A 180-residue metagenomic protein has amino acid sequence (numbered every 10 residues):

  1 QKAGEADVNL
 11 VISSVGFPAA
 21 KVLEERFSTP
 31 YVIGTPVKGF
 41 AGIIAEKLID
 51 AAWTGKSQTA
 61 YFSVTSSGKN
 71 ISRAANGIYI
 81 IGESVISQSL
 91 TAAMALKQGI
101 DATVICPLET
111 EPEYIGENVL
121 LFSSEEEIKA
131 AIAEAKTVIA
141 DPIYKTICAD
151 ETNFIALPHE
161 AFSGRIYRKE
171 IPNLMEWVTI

Functional and structural regions predicted by a protein language model:
Q1-I180: An N-terminal assembly and electron-transfer interface module characteristic of large anaerobic redox and radical
